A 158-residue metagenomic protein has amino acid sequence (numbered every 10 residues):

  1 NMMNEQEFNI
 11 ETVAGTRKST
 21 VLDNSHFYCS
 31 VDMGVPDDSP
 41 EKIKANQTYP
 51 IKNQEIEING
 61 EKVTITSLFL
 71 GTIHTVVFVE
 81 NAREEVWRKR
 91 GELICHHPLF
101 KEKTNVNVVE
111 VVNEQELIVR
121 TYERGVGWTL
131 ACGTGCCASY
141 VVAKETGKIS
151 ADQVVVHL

Functional and structural regions predicted by a protein language model:
N1-L130, Y140-L158: Active-site proximal loop and beta-alpha junction motif in alpha/beta enzyme cores
T134-C136: Helical hairpin unit composed of two closely spaced alpha helices linked by a short loop
